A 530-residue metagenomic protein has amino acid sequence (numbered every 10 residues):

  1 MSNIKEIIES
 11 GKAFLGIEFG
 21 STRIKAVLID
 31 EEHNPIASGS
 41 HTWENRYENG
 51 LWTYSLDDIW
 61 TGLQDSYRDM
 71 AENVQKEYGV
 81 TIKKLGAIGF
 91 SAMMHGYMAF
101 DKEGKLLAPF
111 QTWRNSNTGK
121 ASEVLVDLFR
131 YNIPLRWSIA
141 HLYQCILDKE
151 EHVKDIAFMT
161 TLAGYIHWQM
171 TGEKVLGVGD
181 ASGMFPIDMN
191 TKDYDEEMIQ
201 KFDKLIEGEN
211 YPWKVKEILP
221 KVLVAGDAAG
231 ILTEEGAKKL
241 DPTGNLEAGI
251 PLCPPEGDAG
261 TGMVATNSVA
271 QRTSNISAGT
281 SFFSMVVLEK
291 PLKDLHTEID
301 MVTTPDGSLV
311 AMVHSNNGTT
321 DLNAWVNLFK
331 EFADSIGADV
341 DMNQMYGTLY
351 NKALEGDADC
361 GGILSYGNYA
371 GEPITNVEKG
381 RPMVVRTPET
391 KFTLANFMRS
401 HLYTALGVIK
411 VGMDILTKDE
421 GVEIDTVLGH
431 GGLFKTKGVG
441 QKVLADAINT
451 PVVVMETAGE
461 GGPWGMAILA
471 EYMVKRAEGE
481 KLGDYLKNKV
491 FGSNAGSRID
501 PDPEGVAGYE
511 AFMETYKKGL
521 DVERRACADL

Functional and structural regions predicted by a protein language model:
M1-A108, D155, K216, K238 (+3 more regions): N-terminal glycine/serine-rich phosphate-binding loop of ATP-dependent small-molecule kinases, especially carbohydrate
S2-G11, L15-G16, I82, K120-L176 (+3 more regions): Active-site core segments that coordinate phosphate-bearing ligands/cofactors across diverse enzyme families
A26-L28, H33, I88, N115 (+3 more regions): Conserved small-residue
T42-W43, W113, N316: A generic structural motif
W52, V126-R130, I218: Short glycine/proline- and acidic residue-enriched helix-loop micro-motifs that form flexible lids or anion-recognition
Q75-T112, N132-P134, H167-G179, G183-D188 (+1 more regions): Short beta-strand-loop/turn "lid" adjacent to the catalytic site in phosphate-handling enzymes
F110-K120: Conserved beta-strand -> loop -> alpha-helix junction used to position metal-binding or nucleic-acid-contacting
